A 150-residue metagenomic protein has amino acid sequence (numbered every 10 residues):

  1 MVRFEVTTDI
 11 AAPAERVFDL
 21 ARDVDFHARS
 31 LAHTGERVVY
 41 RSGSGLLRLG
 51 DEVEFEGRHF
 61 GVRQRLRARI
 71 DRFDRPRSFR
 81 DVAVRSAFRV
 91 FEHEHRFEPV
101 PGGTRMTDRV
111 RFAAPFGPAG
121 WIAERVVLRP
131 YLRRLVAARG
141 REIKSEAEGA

Functional and structural regions predicted by a protein language model:
M1-G43: Hydrophobic ligand-binding cavity/cleft-lining segments
R3-E5, R63-R67, V90-H93: Short, surface-exposed coil-to-beta transition loops
E5-A11, E56, R69, R96-E98 (+1 more regions): Generic structural detector for well-ordered beta-strands
F18-D19, E98, G140: Short, surface-exposed helix/turn micro-motifs that flank interaction/cofactor sites
V39-R85, R105, A138-A150: Glycine-rich portal/gate segments that line the openings of hydrophobic small-molecule binding cavities
V82-R133: Beta-strand/loop substructures that line and gate deep hydrophobic ligand-binding cavities in soluble
